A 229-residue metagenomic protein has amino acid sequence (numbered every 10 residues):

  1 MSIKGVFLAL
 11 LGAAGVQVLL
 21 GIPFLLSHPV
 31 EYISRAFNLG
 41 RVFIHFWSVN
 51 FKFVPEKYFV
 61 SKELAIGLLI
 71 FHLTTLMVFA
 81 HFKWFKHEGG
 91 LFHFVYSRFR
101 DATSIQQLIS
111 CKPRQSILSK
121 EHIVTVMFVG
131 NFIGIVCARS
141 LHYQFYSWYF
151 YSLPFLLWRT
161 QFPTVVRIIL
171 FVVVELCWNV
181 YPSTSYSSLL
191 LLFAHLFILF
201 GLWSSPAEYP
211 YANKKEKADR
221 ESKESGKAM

Functional and structural regions predicted by a protein language model:
M1-F37, R41, K62-M229: Multi-pass membrane glycosyltransferase architecture that uses lipid-linked
V42-V60: Juxtamembrane membrane-water interface segments that cap and precede transmembrane helices
